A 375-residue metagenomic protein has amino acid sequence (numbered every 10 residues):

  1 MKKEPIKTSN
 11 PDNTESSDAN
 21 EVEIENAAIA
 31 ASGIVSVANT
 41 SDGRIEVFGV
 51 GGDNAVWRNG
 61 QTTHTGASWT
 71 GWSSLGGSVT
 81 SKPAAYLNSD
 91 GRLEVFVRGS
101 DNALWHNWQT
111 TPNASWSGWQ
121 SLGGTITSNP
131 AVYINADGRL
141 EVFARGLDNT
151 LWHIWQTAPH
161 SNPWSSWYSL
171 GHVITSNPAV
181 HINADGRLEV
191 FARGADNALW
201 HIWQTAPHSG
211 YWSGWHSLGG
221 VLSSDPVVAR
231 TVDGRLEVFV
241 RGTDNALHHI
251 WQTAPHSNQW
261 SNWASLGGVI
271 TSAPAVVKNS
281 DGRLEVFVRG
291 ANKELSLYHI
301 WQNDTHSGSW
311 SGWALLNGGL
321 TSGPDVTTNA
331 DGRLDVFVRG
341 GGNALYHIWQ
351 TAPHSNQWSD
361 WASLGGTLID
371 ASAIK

Functional and structural regions predicted by a protein language model:
K2-K375: A structural motif
